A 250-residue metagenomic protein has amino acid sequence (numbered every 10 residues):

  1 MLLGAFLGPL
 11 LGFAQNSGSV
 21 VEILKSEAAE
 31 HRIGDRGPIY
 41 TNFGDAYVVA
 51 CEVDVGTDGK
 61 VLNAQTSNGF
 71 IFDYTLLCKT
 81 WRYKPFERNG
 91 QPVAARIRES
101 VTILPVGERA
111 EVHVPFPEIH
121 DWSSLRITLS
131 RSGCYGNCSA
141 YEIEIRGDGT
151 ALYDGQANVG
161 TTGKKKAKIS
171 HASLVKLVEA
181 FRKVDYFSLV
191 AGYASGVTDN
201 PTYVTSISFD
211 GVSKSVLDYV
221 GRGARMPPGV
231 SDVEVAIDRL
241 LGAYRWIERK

Functional and structural regions predicted by a protein language model:
M1-G12: Bacterial N-terminal signal peptides
G12-F13, R249: Short helix/turn-capping signatures at newly exposed starts of structured segments
A14-W122, G147-T150: Charge-biased low-complexity segments
V48-E52, R96-S100, A140-E142, K164-K166 (+1 more regions): Well-ordered beta-strand positions in beta-sheet-rich domains
T57-Q65, T150-K165, V216-L217: Acidic/histidine-rich, surface-exposed loop or edge segments in extracytoplasmic proteins
G69, D73-L77, A172, K176 (+1 more regions): Extracytoplasmic/secreted proteins, especially bacterial periplasmic and envelope-associated proteins
G107-Y135, Y141, V159, K165-A167 (+3 more regions): Short, well-ordered, aromatic-rich surface patches in folded extracellular/luminal domains
